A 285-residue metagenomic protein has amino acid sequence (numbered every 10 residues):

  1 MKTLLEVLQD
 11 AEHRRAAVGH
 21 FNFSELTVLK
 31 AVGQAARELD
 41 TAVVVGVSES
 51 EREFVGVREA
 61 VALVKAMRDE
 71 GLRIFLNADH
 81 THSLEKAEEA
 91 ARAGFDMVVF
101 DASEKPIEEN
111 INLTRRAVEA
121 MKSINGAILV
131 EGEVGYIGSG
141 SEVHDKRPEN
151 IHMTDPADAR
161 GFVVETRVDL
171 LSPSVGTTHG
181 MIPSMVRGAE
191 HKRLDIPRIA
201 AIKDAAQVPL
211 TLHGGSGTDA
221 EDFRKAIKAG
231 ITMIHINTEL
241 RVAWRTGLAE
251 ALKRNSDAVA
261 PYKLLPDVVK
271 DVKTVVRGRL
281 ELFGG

Functional and structural regions predicted by a protein language model:
K2-R14, S24-E51, R58-F75, H80-A206 (+5 more regions): Alpha/beta enzyme core
N22-E25, K192-D195, D257-A260, P266-D267: Poly-acidic low-complexity segments
G214-T218, I236: Short acidic/histidine-rich active-site segments
E250-G285: Extended, intrinsically disordered, low-complexity segments
